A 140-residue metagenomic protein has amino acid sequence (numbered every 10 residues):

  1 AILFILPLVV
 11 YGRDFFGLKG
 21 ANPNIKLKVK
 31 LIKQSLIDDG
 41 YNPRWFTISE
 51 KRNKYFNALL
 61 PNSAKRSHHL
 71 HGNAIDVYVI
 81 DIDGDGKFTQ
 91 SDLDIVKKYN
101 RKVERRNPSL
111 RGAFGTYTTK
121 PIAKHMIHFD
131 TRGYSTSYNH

Functional and structural regions predicted by a protein language model:
F4-Y41: Active-site acidic/histidine clusters and adjacent loop/turn architecture that either coordinate catalytic ions
L6-L18, A58-P61, H69-I80: Short, conserved helix/loop micro-motifs enriched in His/Cys and acidic residues
D14-G17, Y41-S49, Q90-Y99: A generic short-segment signal for beta-strand/edge and adjacent turn/coil regions
K28-N62: Extended, low-complexity, intrinsically disordered C-terminal regulatory tails of eukaryotic serine/threonine kinases
K65-R66, L70-H140: Catalytic cores and adjacent binding grooves of peptidoglycan-active enzymes
